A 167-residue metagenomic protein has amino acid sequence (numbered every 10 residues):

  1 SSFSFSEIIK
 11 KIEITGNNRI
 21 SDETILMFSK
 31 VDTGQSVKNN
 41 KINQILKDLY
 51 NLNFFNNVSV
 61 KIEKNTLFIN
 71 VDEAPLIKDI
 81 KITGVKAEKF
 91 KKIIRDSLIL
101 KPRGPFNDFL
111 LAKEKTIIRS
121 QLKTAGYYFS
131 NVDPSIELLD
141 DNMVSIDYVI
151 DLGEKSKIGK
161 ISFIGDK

Functional and structural regions predicted by a protein language model:
S1-S2: Bacterial N-terminal signal peptides
F5-K167: Interaction-mediating elements
